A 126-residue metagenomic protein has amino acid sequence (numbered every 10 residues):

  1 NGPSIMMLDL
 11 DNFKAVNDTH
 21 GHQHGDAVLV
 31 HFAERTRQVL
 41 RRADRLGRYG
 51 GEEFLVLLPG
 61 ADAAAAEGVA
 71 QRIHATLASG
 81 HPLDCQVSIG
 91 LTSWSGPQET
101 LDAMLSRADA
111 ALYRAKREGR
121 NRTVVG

Functional and structural regions predicted by a protein language model:
N1-S4, D11-Q38, G47-G51, L55-V56 (+3 more regions): Conserved long alpha-helical elements within nucleotide-processing catalytic cores of c-di-GMP signaling and class III
I5, F54, V87-L91: A structural signal for short, well-ordered beta-strand segments
I5-M7, V125: Core hydrophobic beta-sheet residues of small sensory/regulatory alpha/beta domains, primarily PAS-family
R48, A75-T92, G96-P97: Catalytic core regions of nucleotide second-messenger enzymes
V56-G60, S93-W94: Short beta-strand-to-loop capping motifs
A63, E67, W94-V125: Catalytic-core segments of nucleotide cyclases and related cyclic-nucleotide turnover enzymes
